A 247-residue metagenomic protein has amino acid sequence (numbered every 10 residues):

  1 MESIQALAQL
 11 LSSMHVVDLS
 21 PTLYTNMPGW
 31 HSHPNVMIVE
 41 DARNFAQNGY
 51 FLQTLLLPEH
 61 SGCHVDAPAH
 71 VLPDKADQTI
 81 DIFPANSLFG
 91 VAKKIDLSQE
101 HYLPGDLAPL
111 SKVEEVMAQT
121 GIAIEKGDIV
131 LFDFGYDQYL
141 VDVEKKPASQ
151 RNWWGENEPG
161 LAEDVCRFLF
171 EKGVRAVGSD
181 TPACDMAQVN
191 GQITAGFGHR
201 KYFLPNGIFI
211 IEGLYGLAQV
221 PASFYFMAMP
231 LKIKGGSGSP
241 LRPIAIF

Functional and structural regions predicted by a protein language model:
M1-F247: Active-/binding-site microenvironments in catalytic and ligand-binding cores
